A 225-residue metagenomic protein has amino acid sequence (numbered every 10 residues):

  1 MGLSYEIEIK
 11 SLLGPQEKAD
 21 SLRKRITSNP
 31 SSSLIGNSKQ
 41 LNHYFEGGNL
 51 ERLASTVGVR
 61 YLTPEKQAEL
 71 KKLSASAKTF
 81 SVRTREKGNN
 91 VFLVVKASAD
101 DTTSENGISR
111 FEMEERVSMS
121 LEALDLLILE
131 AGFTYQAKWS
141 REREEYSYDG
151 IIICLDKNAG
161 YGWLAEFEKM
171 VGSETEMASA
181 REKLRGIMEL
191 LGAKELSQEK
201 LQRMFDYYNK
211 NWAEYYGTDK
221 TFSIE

Functional and structural regions predicted by a protein language model:
M1-G150, K194, Q198, Q202-E225: N-terminal strand-loop-strand beta-hairpin
K10, N158, E168-M170: Anionic group-transfer/hydrolysis microenvironments
L13-P15, K169-E176: A generic structural motif
E114, E166-E168: Active-site scaffold segments
V117, G160, S173-M177: Short capping loops/turns at secondary-structure boundaries
R141-Y161, E166: Charged, well-structured binding/catalytic surfaces in domain cores that contact anionic ligands
G172-M204: Mixed-charge, glycine-accented linear interaction segment located at domain edges/termini
